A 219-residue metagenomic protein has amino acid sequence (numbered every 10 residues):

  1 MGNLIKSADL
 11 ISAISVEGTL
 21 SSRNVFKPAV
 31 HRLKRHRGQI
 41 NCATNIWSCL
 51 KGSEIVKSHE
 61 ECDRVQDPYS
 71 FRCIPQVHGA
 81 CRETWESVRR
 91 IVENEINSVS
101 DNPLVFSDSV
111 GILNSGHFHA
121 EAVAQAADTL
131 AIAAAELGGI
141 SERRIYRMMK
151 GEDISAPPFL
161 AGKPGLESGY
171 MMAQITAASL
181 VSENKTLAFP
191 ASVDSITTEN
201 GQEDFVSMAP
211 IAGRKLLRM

Functional and structural regions predicted by a protein language model:
M1-N45, K51, A191-T198, E203-S207 (+1 more regions): Mobile "lid/hinge" segments at catalytic clefts and subdomain interfaces of large enzymes
A13-G139: Accessory "access/gating" subregions that flank catalytic or transport cores
E121-M219: C-terminal catalytic subdomain
